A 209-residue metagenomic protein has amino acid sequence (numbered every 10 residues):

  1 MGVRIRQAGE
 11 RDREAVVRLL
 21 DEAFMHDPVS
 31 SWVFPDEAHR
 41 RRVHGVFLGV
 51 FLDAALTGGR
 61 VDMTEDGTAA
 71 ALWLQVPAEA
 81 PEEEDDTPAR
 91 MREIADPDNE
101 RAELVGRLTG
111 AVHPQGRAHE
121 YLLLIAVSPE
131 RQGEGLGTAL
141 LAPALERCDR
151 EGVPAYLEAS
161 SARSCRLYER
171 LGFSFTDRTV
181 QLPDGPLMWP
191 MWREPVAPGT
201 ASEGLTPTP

Functional and structural regions predicted by a protein language model:
R4-R18, E22: A short beta-loop-alpha structural element at the N-terminal edge of CoA-dependent acyl/N-acetyltransferase catalytic
E37-R60: Active-site rim helix/loop that mediates acceptor-substrate recognition in acyltransferases
D53-W73: Conserved beta-hairpin
A70-Q132, L182-P183: Conserved acyl-donor/pantetheine-binding loop and adjacent beta-alpha core of acyl/acetyltransferases and related
A118-Y121, R147-S160: Conserved GNAT acetyl-CoA-binding A-motif
L124-V127, G133-E146, R170: Conserved acetyl-CoA-binding loop-helix of GNAT-fold acetyltransferases
T138, R150-G152, S161-R178, D184: Conserved active-site alpha-helix within GNAT-family acetyltransferase domains
V153, L157-A162, Q181-P209: C-terminal "cap" of GNAT-fold acetyltransferases
